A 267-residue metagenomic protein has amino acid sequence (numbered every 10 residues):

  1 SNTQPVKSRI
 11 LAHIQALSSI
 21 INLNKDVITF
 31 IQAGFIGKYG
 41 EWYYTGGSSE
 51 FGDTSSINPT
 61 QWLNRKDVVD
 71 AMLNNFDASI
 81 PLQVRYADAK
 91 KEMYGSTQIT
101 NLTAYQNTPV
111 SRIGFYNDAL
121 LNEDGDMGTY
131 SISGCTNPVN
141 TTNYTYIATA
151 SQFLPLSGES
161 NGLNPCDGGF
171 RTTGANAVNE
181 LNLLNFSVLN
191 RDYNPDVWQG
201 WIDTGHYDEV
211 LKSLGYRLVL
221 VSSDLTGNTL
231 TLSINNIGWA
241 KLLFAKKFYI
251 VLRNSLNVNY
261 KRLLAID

Functional and structural regions predicted by a protein language model:
N2-Q32, Q61-N75: An active-site-proximal structural segment forming one wall of the substrate-binding cleft that immediately precedes
L23-E41, G47-S48, T229-A240: Short, solvent-exposed linear motifs at loop/edge-of-secondary-structure regions
V27, N185, K246: Residues that flank catalytic or metal-binding motifs in active/ligand-binding sites
F30-N194: Catalytic-core regions of glycoside hydrolase
E41, E92-Y94, Q199, A240-L242 (+1 more regions): Short acidic, gly/pro-rich beta-turn/loop elements at beta-sheet edges and active-site/ligand-binding grooves
T173-S222: Catalytic cores of secreted or luminal carbohydrate-active enzymes
Y207-R262: Surface beta-strand/loop "capping" patches
I266-D267: Short proline/glycine- and polar residue-rich coil/turn motifs
